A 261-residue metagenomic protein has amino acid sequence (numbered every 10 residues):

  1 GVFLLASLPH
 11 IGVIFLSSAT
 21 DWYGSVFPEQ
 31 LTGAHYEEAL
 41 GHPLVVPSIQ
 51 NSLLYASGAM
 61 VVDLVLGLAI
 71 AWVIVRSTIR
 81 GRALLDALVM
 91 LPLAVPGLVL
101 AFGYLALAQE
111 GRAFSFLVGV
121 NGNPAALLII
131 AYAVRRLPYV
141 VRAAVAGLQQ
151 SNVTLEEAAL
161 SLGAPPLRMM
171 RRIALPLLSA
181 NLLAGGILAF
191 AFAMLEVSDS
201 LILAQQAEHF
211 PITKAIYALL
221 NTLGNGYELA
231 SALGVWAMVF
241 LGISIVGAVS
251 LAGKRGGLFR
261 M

Functional and structural regions predicted by a protein language model:
G1-H10, A87, L91, V95 (+5 more regions): Transmembrane alpha-helices
L8-I11, F15-S18, V65-A69, V99-F102 (+5 more regions): Membrane-embedded alpha-helices of multi-pass transport/permease systems
P9-D21, S48-N51, A101-S115, A131 (+6 more regions): A structural signal for multi-pass alpha-helical bundles of membrane permease subunits that mediate small-molecule
S17-G24, L31-V45, M194-L195, S200-I243 (+1 more regions): Interhelical loop and adjacent transmembrane-helix boundary motif in polytopic membrane transport permeases
T20-G33, G41, S77, G81-L84 (+3 more regions): Membrane-interfacial helix termini and adjacent extracytoplasmic/periplasmic loops of multi-pass transporters
P43-I74, G81: Transmembrane alpha-helix signature in integral membrane proteins
W72-S77, G81, V145-E156, L160 (+3 more regions): C-terminal transmembrane helix and the adjacent membrane-cytosol boundary/short C-terminal tail of inner/organellar
